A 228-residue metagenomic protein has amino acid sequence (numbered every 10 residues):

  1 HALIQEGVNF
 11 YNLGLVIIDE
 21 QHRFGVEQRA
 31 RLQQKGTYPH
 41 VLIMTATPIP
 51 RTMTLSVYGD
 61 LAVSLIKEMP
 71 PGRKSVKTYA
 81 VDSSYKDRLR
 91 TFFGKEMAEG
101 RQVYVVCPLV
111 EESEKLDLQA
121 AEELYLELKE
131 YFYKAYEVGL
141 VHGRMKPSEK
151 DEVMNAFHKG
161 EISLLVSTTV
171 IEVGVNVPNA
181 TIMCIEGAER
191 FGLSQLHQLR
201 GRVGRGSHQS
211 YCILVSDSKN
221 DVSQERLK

Functional and structural regions predicted by a protein language model:
H1-L227: Inter-lobe coupling/hinge segments of SF2-like helicase ATPases
